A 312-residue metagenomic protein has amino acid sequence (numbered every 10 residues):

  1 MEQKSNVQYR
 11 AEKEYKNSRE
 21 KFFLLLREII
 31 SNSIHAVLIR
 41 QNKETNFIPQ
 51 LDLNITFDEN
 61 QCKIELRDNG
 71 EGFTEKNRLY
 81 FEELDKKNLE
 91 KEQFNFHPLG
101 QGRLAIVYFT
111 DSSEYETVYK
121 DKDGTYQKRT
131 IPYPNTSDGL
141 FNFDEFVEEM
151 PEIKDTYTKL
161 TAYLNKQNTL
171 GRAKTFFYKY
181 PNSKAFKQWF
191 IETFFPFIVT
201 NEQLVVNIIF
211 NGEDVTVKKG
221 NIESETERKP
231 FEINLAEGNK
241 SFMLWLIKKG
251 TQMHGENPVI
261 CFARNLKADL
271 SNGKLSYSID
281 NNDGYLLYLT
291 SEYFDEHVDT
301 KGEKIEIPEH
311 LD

Functional and structural regions predicted by a protein language model:
M1-Q50, K76-E82: Bergerat-fold GHKL ATPase/HATPase_c domain
I29-N32, I106, L289: Conserved structural-core and active-site-/substrate-pathway-adjacent residues in large, well-folded domains of enzymes
I34-E92, F141: Conserved beta-strand-loop-beta-strand hairpin that lines the nucleotide-binding pocket of ATP/GTP-utilizing enzymes
L51-I55, Q93-F94, Q101-R103, F143-M150 (+2 more regions): Catalytic micro-motifs at enzyme active sites that drive phosphoryl/nucleotidyl and oxygen chemistry
I55-E59, D68-E71, D85, L164-K166 (+4 more regions): Short, flexible loop/turn elements at secondary-structure junctions
G70, L164-T175, Y293-D295, H310-D312: A generic structural motif
E92-T216: GHKL-type ATPase core
L204-D312: GHKL/Bergerat-fold ATPase module in large chromosome/replication-associated machines
